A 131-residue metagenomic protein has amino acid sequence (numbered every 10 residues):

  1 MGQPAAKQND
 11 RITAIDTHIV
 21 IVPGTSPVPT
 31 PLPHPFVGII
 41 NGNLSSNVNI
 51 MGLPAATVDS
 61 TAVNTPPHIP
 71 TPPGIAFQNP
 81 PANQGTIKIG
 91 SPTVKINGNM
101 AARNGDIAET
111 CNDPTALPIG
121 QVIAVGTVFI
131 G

Functional and structural regions predicted by a protein language model:
M1-G131: Intrinsically disordered, low-complexity proline/glycine-rich segments
